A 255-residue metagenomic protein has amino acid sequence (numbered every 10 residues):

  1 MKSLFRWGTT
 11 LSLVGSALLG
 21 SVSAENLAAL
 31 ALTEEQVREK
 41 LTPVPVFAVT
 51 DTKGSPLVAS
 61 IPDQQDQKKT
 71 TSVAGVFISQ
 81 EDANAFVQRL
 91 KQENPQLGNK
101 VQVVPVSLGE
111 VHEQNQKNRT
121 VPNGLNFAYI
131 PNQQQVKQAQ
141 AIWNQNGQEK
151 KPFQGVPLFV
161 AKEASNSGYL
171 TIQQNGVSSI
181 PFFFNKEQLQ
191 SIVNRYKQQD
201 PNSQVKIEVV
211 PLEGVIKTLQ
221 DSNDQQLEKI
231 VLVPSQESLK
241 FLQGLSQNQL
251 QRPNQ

Functional and structural regions predicted by a protein language model:
K2-Q255: Conserved NAD+-utilizing ADP-ribose enzyme module
